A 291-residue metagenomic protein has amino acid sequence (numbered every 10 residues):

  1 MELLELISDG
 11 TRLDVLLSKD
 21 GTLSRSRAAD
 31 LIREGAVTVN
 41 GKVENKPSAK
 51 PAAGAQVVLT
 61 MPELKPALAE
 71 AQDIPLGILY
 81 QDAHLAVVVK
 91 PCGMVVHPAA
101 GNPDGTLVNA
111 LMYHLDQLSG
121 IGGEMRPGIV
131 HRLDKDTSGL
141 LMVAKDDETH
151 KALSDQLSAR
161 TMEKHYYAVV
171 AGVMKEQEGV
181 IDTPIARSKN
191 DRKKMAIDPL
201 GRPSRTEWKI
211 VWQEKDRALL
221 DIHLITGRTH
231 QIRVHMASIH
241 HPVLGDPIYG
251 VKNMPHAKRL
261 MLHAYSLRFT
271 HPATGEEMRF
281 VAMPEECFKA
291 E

Functional and structural regions predicted by a protein language model:
M1-E291: RNA pseudouridine synthases
